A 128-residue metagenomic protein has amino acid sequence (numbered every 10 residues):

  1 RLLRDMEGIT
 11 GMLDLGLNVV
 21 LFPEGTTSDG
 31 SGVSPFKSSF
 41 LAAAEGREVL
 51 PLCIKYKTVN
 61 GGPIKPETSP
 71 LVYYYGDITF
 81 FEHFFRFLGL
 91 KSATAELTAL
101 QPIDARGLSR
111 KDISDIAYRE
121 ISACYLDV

Functional and structural regions predicted by a protein language model:
R1-G11: Membrane-interfacial amphipathic helices and adjacent loop/beta segments that form the lipid-substrate binding surface
G16-P23: Generic beta-sheet signal
L17, D29-D112, I116: A cross-family acyltransferase "interaction/gating" segment
G25-T27: Acidic metal-phosphate-binding loop of nucleotide-sugar-dependent transferases
R119-D127: C-terminal alpha-helix
